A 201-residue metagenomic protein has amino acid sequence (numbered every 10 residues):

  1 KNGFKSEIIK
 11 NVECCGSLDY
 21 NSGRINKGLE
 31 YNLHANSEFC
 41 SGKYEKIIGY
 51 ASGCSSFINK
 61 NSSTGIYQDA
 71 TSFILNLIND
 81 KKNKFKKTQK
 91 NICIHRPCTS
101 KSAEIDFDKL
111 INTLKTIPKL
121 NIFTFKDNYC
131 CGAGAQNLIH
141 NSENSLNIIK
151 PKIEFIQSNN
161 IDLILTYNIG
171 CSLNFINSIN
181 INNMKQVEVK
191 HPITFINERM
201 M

Functional and structural regions predicted by a protein language model:
K1-M201: Iron-sulfur cluster-binding electron-transfer modules in prokaryotic oxidoreductases
